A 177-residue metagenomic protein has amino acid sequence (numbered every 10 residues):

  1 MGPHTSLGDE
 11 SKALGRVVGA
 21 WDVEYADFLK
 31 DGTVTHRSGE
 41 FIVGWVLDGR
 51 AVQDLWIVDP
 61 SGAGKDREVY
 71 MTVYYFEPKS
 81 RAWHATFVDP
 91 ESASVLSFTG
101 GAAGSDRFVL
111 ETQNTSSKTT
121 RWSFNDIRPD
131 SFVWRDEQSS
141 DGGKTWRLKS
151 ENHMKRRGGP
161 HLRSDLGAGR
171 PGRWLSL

Functional and structural regions predicted by a protein language model:
M1-R170, W174-L177: Hydrophobic small-molecule pocket/channel-lining residues, especially in calycin-type beta-barrels
